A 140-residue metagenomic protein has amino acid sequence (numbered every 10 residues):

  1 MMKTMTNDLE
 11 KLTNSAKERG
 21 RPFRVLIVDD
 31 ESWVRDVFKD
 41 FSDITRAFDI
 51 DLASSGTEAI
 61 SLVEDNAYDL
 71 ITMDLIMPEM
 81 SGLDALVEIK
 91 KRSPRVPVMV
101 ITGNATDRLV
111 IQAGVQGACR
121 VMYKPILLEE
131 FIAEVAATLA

Functional and structural regions predicted by a protein language model:
M1-R24, S32, E129-A140: Non-catalytic signal-transmission and effector/linker regions of two-component phosphorelay proteins
S32-D51: Two-component/phosphorelay signaling modules centered on CheY-like receiver
S54-E58, S81-D84: Acidic catalytic/metal-coordinating carboxylates
S61, L83-R95: Short amphipathic alpha-helix used as the core "switch/output" element in two-component signaling
N66-T72: Active-site beta3 strand of CheY-like receiver
M77: Receiver (REC) domain active-site loop signature in two-component systems and cognate sites in sensor histidine kinases
D84, A105-V121: Alpha4 helix (beta4-alpha4-beta5 surface) of REC/receiver domains from two-component response regulators
